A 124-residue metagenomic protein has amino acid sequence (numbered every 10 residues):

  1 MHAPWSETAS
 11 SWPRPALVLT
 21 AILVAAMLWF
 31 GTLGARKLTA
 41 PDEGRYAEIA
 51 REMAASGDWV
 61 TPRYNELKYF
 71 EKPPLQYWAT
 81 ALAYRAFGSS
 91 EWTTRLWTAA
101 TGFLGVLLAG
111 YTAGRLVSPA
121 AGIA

Functional and structural regions predicted by a protein language model:
H2-A124: Membrane-integral, polyisoprenol-dependent glycosyltransferases of the GT-C/oligosaccharyltransferase superfamily
